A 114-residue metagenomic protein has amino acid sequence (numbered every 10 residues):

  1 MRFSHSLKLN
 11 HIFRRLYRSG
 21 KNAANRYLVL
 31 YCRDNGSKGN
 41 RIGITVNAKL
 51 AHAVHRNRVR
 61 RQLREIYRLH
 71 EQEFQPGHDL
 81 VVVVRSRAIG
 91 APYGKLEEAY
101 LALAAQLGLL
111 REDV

Functional and structural regions predicted by a protein language model:
M1-V114: Positively charged, solvent-exposed patches that mediate nucleic-acid binding
